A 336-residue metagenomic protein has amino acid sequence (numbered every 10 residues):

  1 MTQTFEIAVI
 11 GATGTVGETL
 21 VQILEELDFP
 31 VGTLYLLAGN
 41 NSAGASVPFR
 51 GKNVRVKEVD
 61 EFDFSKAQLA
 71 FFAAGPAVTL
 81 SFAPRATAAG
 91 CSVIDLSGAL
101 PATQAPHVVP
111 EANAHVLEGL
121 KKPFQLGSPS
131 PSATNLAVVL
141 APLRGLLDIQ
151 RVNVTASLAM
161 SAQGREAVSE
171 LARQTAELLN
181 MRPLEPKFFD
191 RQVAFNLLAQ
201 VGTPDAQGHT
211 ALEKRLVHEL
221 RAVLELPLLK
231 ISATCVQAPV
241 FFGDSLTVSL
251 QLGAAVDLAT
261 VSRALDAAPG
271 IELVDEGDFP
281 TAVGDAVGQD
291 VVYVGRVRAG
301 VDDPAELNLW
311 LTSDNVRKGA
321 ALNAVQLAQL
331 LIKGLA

Functional and structural regions predicted by a protein language model:
T2-R191, L228-K230, V292-Y293, V297-D303 (+3 more regions): N-terminal Rossmann-like NAD(P) cofactor-binding subdomain of oxidoreductases, focused on the glycine-rich
F5, A70, M160-A336: Charged docking surfaces used in two-component/phosphorelay signaling
